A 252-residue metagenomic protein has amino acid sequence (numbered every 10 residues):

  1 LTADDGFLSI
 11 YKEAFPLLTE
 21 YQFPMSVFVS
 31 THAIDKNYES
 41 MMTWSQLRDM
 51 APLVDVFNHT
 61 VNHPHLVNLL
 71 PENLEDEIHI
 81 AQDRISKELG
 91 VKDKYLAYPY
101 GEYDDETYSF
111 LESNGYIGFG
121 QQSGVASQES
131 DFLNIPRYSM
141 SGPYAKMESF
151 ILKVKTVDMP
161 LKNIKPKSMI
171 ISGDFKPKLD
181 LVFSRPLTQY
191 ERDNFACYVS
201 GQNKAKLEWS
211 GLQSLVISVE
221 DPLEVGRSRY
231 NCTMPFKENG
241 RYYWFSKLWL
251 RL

Functional and structural regions predicted by a protein language model:
L1-F7: DG-centered beta-turn motif at the end of beta-strands
F7-S109, E129-S139: Metal-dependent polysaccharide deacetylase catalytic core of the NodB/CE4 family, i.e., the active-site-bearing domain
S9-K12, P16-M42, M140-L252: Terminal accessory/targeting
Y21, N114-G115: Short, structured coil segments at secondary-structure junctions
D93, G115-Y116: A structural motif
Y116-G124: Acidic, His- and aromatic-enriched active-site or binding-groove loops in soluble protein domains that engage sugars
